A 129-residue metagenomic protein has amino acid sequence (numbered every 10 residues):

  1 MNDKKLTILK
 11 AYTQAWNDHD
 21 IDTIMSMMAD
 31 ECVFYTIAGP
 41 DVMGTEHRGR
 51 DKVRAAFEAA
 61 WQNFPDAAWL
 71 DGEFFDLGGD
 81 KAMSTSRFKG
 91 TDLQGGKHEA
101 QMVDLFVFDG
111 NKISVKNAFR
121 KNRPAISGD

Functional and structural regions predicted by a protein language model:
M1-D30: Short, low-complexity N-terminal intrinsically disordered segments enriched in polar/charged residues
M1-K4, R54-D129: A beta-strand edge to alpha-helix "cap/lid" segment located at domain peripheries
I8-A15, R50, R54, K81-M83: Generic alpha-helical hydrophobic packing signal
D18-I21, P40, F106, K112: Preference for short coil/turn "hinge" residues that link or interrupt alpha-helices
T23-G78: A solvent-exposed, acidic/Ser-Thr-rich amphipathic alpha-helical stretch
